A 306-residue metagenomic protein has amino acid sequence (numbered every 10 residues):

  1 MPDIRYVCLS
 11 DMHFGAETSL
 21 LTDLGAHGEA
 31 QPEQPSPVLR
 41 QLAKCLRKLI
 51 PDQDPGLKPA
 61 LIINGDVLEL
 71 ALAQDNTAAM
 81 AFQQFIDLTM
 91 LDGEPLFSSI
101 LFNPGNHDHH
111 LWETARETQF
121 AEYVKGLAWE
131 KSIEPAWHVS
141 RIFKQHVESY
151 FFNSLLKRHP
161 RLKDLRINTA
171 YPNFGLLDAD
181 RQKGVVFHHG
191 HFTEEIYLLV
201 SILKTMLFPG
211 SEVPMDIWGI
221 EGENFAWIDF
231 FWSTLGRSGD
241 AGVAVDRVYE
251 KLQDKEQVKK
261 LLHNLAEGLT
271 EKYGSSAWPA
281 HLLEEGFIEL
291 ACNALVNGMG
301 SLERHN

Functional and structural regions predicted by a protein language model:
M1-N306: Extended recognition/assembly regions associated with phosphoester-bond processing machinery
